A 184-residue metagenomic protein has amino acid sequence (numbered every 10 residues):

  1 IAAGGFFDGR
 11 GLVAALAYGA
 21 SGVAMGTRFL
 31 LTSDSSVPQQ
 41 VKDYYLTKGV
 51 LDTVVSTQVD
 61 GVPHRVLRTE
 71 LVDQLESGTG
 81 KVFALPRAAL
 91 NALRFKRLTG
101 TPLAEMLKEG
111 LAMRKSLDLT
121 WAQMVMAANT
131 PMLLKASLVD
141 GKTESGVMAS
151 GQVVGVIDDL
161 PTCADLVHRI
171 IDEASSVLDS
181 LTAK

Functional and structural regions predicted by a protein language model:
I1-A3: Short beta-strand/loop segments at the ligand-binding rim of alpha/beta enzyme cores
F7-K184: Conserved active-site-proximal phosphate/metal-binding subdomains
